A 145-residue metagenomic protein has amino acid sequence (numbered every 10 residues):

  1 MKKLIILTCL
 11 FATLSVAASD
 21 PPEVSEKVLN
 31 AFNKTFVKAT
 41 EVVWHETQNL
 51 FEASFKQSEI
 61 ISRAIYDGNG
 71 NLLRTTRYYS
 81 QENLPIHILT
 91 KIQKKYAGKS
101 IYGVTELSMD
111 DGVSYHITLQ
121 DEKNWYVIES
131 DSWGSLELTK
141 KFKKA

Functional and structural regions predicted by a protein language model:
L4-L14: Sec-dependent N-terminal signal peptides
S19-A145: Interaction-mediating elements
